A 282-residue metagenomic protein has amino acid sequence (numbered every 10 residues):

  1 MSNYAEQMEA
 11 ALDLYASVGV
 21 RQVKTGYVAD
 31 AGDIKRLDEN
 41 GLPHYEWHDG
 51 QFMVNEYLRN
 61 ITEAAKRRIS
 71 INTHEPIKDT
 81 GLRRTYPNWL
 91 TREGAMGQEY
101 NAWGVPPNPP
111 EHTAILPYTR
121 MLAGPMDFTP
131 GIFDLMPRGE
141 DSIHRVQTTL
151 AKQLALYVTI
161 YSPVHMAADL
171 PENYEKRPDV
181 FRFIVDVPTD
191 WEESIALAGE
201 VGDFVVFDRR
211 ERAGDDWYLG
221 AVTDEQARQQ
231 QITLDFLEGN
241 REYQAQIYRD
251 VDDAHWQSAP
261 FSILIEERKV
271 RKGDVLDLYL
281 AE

Functional and structural regions predicted by a protein language model:
M1-E140, H144: Aromatic- and carboxylate-enriched substrate-binding clefts and catalytic-loop regions of carbohydrate-active enzymes
A11, R59-N60, H144-Q147, S194-I195 (+4 more regions): Generic recognition of flexible, low-complexity loop/linker segments
I71, T159, L219: Conserved, mostly hydrophobic/aromatic
A151-A198: Catalytic cores of secreted or luminal carbohydrate-active enzymes
V201-R241, E282: Carbohydrate-binding surface patches
F236-D253: Solvent-exposed beta-hairpin/edge-strand motifs
D252-I263: Acidic Ser/Thr/Pro-rich low-complexity disordered segments that often serve as glycosylated linkers/stalks around
L264-E282: C-terminal beta-strand-rich structural cap/linker in extracellular carbohydrate-active enzymes
